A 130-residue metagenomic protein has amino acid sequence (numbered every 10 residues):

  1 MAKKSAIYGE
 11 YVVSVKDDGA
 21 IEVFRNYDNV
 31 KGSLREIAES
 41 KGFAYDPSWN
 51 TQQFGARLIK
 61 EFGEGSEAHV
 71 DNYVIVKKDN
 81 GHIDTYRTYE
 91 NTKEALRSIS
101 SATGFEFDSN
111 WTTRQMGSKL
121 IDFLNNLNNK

Functional and structural regions predicted by a protein language model:
A2-A6: Short Lys/Arg-rich cationic patches that frequently serve as NLS/NoLS or arginine-rich RNA/DNA-binding motifs
I7-Y8, V70: Short, surface-exposed coil-to-beta transition loops
K16-A20, F24-R57, E61-S109, R114: Acidic, low-complexity, intrinsically disordered interaction modules
L120-I121: Short, charge-rich amphipathic interface segments used for partner binding and complex assembly
L127-K130: Short acidic DE-rich linear segments
